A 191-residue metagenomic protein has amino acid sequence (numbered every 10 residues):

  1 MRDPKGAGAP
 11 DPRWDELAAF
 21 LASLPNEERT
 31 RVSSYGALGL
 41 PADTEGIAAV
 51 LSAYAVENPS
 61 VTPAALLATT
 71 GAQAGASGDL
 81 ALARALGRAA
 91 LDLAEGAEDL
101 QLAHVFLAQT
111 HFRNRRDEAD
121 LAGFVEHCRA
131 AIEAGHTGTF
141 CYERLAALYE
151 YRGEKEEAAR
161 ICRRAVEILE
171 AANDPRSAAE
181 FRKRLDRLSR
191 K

Functional and structural regions predicted by a protein language model:
M1-S60, L67-T70, A74: Helical anchoring/docking segments at protein termini
P25-S34, P59-Q73, R88, G96-R115 (+1 more regions): Amphipathic alpha-helical repeat scaffolds of TPR domains
A53, A89, G123-E126, A130 (+3 more regions): The canonical alpha-helical register within tetratricopeptide repeats
N58, A90-A94, C128-A131, G135 (+2 more regions): Alpha-helical junction/boundary sensor with strong preference for TPR arrays
Q73, T110, L148, I168 (+1 more regions): TPR/TPR-like alpha-solenoid repeats
S77, N114-E118, R152, A172: Structural motif corresponding to the intra-repeat A-B loop/turn of tetratricopeptide repeats
K155-N173, D186: TPR/TPR-like (Sel1-like) alpha-helical repeat modules
